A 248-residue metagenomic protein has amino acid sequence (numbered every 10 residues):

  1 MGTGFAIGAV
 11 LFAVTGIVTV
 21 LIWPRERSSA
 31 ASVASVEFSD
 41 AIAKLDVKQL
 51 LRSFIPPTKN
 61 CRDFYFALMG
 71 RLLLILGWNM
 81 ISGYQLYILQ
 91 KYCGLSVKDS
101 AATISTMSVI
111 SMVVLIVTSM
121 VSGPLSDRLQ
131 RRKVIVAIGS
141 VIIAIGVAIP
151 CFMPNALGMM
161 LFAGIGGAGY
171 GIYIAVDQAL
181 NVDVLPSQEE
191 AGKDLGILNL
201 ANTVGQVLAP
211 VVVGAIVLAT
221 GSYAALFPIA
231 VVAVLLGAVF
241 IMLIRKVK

Functional and structural regions predicted by a protein language model:
M1-V10, A215-V234: A membrane-interface helix-boundary motif in multi-pass transporters
G16-I22, Y173, L208, P228-K248: Multi-pass alpha-helical transporter architecture, strongest for 12-TM Major Facilitator/SLC carriers used
E26-M69: Juxtamembrane intracellular "pre-TM" segments in multi-pass secondary transporters
G83-A102: Short amphipathic helix-loop junctions that connect adjacent transmembrane helices in Major Facilitator Superfamily/SLC
T118-R131, V217: Helix-to-loop junctions at the C-terminal end of transmembrane segments in multipass secondary transporters
V134-I149: Structural signature of the two symmetry-related core transmembrane helices
I172-P186: Intracellular juxtamembrane helix-capping segments at the cytosolic ends of symmetry-related transmembrane helices
E189-A219: A late C-terminal transmembrane helix in Major Facilitator Superfamily
